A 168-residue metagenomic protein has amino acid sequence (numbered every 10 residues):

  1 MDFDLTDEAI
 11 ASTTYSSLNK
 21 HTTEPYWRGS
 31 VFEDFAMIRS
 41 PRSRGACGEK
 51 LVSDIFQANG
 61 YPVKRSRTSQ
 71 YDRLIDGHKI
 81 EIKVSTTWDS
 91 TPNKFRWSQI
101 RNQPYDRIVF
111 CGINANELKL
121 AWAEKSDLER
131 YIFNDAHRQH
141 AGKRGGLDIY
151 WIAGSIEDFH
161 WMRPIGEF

Functional and structural regions predicted by a protein language model:
M1-H78, K83-F168: Nucleic-acid endonuclease domains
